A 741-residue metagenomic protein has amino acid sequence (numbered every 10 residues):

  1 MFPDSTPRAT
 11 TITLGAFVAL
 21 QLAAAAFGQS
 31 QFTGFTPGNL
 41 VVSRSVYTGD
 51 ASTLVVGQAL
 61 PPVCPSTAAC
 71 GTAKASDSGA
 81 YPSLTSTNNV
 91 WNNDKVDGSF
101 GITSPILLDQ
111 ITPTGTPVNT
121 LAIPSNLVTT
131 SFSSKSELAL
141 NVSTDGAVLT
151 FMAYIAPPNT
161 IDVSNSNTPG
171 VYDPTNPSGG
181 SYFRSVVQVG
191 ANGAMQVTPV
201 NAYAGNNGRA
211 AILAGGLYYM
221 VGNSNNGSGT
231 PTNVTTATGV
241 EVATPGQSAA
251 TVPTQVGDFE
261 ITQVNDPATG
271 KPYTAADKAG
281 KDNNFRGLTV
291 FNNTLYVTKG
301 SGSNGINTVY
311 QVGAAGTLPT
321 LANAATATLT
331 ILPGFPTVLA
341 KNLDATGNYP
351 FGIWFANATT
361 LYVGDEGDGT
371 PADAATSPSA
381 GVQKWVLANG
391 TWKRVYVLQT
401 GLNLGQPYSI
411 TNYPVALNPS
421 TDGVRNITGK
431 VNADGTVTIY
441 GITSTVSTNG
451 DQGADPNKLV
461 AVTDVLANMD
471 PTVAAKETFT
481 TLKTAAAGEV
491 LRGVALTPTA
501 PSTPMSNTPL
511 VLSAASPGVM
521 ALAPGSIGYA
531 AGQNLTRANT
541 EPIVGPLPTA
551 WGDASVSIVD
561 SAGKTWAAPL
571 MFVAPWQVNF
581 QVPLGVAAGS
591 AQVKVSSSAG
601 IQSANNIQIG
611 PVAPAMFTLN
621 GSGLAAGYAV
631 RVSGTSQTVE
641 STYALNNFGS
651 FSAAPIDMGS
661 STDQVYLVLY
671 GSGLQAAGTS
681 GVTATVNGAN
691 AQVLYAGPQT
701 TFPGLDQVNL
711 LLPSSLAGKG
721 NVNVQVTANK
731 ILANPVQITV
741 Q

Functional and structural regions predicted by a protein language model:
M1-A9: N-terminal secretory signal peptides that target proteins for export/translocation
I12-A25: Bacterial N-terminal signal peptides
A24-F32, M505, G518: Bacterial Sec-dependent N-terminal signal peptides
Q29-T503: Beta-propeller fold recognition
A139-N141, Q196-V197, L321, Y349-N357 (+2 more regions): A sequence-level detector for low-complexity, Ser/Thr- and acidic-rich stretches
